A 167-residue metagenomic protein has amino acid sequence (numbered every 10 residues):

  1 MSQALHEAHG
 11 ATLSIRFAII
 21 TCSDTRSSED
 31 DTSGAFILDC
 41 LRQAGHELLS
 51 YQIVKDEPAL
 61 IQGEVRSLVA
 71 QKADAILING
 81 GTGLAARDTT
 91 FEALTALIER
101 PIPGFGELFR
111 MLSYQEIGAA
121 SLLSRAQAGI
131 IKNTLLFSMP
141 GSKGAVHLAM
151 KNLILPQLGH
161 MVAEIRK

Functional and structural regions predicted by a protein language model:
M1-K167: Non-catalytic beta/alpha edge segments that cap or flank active sites
